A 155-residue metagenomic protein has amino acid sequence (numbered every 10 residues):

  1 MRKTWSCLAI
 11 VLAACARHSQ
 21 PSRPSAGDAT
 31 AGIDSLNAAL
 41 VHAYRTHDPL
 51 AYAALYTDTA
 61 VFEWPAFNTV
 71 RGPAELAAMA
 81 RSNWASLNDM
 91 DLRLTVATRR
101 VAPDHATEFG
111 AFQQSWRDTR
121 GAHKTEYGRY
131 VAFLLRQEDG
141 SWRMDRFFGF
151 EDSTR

Functional and structural regions predicted by a protein language model:
M1-T4: Positively charged n-region of N-terminal signal peptides that target proteins for export
A13-A14: C-terminal motif of bacterial Sec signal peptides marking the signal peptidase cleavage site
R17, Y127-R155: Short beta-strand edge/turn micro-motifs at domain boundaries
S22-H42: Post-signal peptide N-terminal segment of mature Sec-exported envelope proteins
G27-D34, P49-A102, K124-E126: A solvent-exposed, acidic/Ser-Thr-rich amphipathic alpha-helical stretch
L40, H47-D48: Short helix-adjacent coil turns
R99-A106, L135-S141: A short, structured loop/turn motif at beta-sheet edges
D104-Q114: A short hydrophobic beta-strand element
